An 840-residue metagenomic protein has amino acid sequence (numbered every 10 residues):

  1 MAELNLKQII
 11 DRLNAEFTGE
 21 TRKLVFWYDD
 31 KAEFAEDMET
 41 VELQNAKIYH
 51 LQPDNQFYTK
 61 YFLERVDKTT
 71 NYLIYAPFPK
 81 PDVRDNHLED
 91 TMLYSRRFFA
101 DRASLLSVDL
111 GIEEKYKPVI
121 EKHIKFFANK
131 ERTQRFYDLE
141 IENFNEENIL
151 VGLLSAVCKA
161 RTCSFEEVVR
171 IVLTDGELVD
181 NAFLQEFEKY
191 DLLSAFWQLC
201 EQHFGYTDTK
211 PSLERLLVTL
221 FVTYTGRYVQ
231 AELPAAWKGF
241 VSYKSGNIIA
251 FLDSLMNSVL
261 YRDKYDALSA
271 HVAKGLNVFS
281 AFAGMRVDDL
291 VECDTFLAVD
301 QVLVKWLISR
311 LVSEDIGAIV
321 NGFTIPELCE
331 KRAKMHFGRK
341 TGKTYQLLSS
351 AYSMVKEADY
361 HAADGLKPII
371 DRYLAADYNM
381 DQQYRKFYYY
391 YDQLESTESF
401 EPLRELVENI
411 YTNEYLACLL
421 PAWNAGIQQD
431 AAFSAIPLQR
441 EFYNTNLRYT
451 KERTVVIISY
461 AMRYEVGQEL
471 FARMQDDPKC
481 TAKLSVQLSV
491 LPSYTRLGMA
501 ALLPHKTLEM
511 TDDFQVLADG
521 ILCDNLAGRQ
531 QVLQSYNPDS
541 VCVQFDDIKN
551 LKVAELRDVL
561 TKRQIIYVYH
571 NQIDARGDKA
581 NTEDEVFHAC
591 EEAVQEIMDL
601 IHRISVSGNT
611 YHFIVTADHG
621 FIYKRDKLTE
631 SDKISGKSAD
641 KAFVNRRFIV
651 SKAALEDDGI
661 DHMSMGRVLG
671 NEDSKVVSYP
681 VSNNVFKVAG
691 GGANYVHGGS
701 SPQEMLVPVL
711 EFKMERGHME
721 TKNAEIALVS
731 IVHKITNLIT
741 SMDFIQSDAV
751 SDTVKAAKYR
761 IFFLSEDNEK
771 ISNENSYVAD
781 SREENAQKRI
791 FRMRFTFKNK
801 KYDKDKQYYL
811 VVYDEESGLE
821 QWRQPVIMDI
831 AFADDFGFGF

Functional and structural regions predicted by a protein language model:
M1-T454, R463-F613, A617-F840: …; additionally, a secondary subgroup of soluble metalloenzymes is captured
I457: Beta1/beta-strand and adjacent pyrophosphate-binding region of the FAD-binding site in flavoprotein oxidoreductases
Y460: Ligand-binding pocket scaffold of soluble enzyme catalytic domains
